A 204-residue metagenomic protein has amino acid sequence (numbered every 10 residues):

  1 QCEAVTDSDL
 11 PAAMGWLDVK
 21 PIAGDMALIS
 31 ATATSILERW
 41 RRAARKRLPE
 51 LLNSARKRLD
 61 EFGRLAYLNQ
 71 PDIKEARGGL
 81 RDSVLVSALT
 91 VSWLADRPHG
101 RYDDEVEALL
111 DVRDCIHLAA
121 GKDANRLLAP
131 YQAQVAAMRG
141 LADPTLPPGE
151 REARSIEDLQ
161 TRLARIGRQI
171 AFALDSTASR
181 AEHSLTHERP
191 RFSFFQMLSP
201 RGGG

Functional and structural regions predicted by a protein language model:
Q1-G204: A nucleotide- and high-energy phosphate-metabolite-utilizing enzyme signature
